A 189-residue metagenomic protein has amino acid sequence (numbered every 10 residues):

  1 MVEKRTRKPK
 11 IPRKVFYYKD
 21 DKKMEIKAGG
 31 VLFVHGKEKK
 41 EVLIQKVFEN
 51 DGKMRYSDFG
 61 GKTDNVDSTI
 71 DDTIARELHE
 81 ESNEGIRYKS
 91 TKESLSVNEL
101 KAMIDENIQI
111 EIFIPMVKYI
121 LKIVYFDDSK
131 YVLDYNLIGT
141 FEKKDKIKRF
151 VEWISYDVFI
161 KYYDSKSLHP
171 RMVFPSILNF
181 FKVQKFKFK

Functional and structural regions predicted by a protein language model:
V2-G30, K37: Acidic, metal-coordinating catalytic segment for phosphate/diphosphate chemistry, firing primarily on the Nudix
P12-K22, N107-E111, L137-F141: Short, P/G- and charge-enriched loop/turn segments at secondary-structure junctions
I26-A28, K53, E106: Short coil/loop residues immediately preceding or within conserved phosphate-binding loops of NTP-utilizing enzyme
K27, M116-V124: Short beta-strand micro-motifs in enzyme catalytic cores
F33-K37, V124-F126: Active-site beta-strand termini and strand-to-loop segments that position acidic
E38-R87: Conserved Nudix-box catalytic region and its N-terminal flanking loop in Nudix hydrolases and closely related
N50-R55, L121-K189: Nudix hydrolase/Nudix homology domain
I86-E111: A short coil-to-beta-strand element that immediately follows conserved catalytic motifs
